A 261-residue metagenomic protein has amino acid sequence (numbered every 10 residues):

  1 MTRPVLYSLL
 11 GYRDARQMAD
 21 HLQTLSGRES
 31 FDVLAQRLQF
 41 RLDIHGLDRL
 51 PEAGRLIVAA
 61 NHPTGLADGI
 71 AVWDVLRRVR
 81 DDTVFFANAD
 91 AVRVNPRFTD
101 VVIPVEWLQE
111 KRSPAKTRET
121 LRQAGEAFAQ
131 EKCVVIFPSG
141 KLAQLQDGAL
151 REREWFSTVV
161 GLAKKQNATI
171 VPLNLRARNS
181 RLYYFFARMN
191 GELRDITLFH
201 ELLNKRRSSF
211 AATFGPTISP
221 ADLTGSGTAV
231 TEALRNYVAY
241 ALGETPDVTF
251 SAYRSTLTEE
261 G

Functional and structural regions predicted by a protein language model:
M1-A59, G69-A71, R78-R80, A252-G261: Membrane-anchoring hydrophobic helices of lipid-metabolizing enzymes
L9-R13, I57-S113: Catalytic core of membrane glycerolipid acyltransferases/transacylases, capturing the structured, soluble-facing
T24, F40, S113-R118, E152-R153: A conditional alpha-helix N-cap/helix-loop micro-motif detector
D32-Q36, V94, L202-K205: Short, conserved catalytic or adaptor-binding loops enriched in Gly and charged residues
R41-L47, N88-A91, T120-A127: Short, charged beta->alpha transition segments
R49, D90-V92, Q109, A177-N179 (+1 more regions): Residue-level detector of flexible, active-site-proximal loop/helix-junction positions within diverse enzyme catalytic
E52-A53, V94, L145, R181: Short secondary-structure boundary/hinge segments and terminal tails
T117-G261: Non-catalytic C-terminal accessory region of glycerolipid acyltransferases and related lyso-lipid remodeling enzymes
